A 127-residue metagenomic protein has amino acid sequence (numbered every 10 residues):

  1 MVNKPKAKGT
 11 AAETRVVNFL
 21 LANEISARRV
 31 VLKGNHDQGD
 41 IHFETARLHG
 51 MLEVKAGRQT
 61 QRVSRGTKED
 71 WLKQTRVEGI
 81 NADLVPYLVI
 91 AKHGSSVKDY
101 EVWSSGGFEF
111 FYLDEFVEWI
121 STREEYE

Functional and structural regions predicted by a protein language model:
M1-E127: Catalytic phosphate/metal-binding cores of nucleic-acid and nucleotide-processing enzymes, i.e., regions that mediate
